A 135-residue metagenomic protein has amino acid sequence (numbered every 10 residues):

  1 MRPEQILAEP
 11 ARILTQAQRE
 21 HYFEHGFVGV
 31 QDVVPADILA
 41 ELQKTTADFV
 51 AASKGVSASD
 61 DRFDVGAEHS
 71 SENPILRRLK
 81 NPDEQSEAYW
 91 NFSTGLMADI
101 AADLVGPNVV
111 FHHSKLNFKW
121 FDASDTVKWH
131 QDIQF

Functional and structural regions predicted by a protein language model:
M1-H25, Q31-W129: Non-heme Fe(II)-dependent double-stranded beta-helix
W129-F135: Acidic, His- and aromatic-enriched active-site or binding-groove loops in soluble protein domains that engage sugars
